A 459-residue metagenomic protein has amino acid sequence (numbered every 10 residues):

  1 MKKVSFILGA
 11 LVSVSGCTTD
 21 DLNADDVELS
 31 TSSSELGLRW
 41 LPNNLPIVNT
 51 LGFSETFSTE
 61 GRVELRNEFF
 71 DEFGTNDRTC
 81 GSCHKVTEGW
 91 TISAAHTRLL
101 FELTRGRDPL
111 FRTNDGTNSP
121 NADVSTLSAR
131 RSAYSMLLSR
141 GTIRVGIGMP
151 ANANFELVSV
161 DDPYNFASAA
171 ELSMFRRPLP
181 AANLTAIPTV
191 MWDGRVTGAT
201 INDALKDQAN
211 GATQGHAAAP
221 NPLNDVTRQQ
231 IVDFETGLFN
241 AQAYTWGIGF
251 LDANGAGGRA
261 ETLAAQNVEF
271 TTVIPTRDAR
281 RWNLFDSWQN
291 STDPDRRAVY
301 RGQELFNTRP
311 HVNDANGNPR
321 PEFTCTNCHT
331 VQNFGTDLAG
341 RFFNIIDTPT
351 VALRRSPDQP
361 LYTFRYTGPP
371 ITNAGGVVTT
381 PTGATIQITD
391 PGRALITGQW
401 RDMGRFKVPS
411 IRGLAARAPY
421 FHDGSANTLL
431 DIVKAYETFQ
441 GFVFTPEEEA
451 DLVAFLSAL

Functional and structural regions predicted by a protein language model:
K2-G9: Sec-dependent signal peptide recognition, specifically the positively charged N-region followed immediately by
G9-A10, T336: Enrichment for repetitive, rod-forming helical segments
A10, D20-D21: N-terminal type II signal-anchor transmembrane helix that functions as the membrane-insertion/stop-transfer segment
D25-L459: Periplasmic c-type cytochrome electron-transfer domains
